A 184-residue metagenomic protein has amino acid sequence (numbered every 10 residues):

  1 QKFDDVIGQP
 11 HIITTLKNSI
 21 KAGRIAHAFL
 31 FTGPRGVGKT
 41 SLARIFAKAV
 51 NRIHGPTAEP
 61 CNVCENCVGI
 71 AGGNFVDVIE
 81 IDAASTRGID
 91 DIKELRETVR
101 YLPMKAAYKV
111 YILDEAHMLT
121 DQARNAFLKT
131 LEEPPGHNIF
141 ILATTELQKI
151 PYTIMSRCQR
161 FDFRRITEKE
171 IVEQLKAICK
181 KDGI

Functional and structural regions predicted by a protein language model:
Q1-R160, R164-G183: P-loop/Walker A NTP-binding region and its immediately flanking N-terminal helices in P-loop NTPase folds
